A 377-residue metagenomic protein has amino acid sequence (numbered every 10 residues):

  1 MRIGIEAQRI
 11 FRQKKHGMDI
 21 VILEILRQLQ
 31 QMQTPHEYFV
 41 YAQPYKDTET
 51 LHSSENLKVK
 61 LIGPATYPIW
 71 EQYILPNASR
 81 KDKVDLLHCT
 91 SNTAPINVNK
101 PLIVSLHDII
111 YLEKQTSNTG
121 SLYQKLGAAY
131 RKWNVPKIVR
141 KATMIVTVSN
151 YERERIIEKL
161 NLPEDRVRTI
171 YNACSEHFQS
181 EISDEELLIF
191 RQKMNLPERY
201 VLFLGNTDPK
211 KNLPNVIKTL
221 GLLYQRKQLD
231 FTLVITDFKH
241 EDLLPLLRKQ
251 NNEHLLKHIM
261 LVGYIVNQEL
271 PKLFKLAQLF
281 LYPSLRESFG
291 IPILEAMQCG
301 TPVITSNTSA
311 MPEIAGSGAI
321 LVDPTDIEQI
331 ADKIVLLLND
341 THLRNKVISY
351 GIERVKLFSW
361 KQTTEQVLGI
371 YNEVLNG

Functional and structural regions predicted by a protein language model:
M1-G377: Carbohydrate transferase catalytic cores enriched for Leloir-type hexosyltransferases
